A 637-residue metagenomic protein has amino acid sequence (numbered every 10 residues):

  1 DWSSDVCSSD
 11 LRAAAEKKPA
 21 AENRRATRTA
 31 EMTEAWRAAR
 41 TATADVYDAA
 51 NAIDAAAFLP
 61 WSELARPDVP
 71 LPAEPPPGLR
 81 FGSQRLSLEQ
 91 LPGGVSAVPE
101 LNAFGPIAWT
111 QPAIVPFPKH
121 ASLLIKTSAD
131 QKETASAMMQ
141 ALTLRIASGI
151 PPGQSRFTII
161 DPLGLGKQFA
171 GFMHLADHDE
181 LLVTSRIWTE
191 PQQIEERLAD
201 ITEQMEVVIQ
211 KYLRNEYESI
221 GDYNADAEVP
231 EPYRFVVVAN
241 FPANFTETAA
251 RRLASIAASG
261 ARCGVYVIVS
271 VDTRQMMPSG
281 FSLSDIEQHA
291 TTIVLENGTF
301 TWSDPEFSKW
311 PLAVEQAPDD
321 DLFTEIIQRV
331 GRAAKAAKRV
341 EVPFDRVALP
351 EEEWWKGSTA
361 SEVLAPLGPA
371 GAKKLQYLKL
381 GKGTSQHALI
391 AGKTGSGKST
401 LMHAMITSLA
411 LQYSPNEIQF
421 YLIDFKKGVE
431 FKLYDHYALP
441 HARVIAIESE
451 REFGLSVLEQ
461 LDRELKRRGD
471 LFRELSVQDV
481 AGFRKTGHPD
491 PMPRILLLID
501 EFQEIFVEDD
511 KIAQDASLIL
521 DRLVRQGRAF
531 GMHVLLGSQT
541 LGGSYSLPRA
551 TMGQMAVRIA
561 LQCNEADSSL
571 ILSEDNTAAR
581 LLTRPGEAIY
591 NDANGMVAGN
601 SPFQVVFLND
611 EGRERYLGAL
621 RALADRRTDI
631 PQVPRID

Functional and structural regions predicted by a protein language model:
D1, R12, V236-N240: Helicase P-loop NTPase motor core of nucleic-acid translocases
W2, G82, R584-A588: Glycine-centered small-residue hotspots that permit tight backbone geometry or close packing
W2-S8: Short, small-residue-biased leader/transition segments that mark boundaries at the very start of proteins
S9-A135, Q140, S155-I159, V207 (+5 more regions): Generic structural signal for coil/turn-prone sequence and helix-edge features
A21, Q90-P318, E352-D479, T486-S573 (+2 more regions): P-loop NTPase catalytic phosphate-binding loop
T29, R40, N51-D54, E74 (+11 more regions): Short linear sequence motifs
R214-E218, V340-V347, R473-V477, P585-G586 (+1 more regions): Short coil/turn segments at secondary-structure boundaries
T291, N297-K338, N564-I636: Conserved P-loop NTPase
